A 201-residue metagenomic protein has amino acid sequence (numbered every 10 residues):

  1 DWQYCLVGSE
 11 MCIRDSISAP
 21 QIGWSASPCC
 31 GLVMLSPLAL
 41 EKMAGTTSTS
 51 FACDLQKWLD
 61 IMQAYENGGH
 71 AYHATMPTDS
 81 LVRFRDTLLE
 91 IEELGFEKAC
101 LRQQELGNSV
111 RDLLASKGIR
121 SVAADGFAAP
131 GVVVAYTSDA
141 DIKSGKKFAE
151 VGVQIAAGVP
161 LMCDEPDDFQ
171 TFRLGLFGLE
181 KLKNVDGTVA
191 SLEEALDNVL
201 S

Functional and structural regions predicted by a protein language model:
D1-G8, C12-I13: Single conserved hydrophobic/aromatic residue that forms the stacking wall/gate of nucleotide- or nucleobase-binding
S9, I17-A19, W24: Conserved, well-structured core segments that form the ligand-binding/active-site neighborhood of functional domains
S16-A19, I155-A157: General beta-strand structural signal in soluble alpha/beta enzymes
Q21-D112, E180: Active-site C-terminal subdomain of aminotransferase-like
E93-D139: A beta-strand-loop signature enriched in Asp, Gly, Thr, and Trp that corresponds to the sialidase/neuraminidase Asp-box
I119-G187: Conserved C-terminal alpha-helix-loop-beta "cap" of PLP-dependent enzymes that closes/shapes the active-site mouth
G178, N198-S201: Non-catalytic terminal extensions of PLP-dependent enzymes
S191-V199: C-terminal alpha-helix
